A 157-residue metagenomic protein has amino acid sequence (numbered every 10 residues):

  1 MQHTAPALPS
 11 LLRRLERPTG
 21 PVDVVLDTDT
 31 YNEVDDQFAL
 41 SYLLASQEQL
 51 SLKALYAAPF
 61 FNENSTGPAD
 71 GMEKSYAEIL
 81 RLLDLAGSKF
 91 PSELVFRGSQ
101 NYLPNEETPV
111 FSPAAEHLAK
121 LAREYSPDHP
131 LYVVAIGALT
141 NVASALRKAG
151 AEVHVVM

Functional and structural regions predicted by a protein language model:
M1-Q2, E78: Short N-terminal helix-initiation segments at or just after the protein's N-terminus
Q2-E73, Y102-M157: Active-site histidine-anchored catalytic micro-motif
A77-F96: A glycine-rich helix N-cap at a beta->alpha junction
